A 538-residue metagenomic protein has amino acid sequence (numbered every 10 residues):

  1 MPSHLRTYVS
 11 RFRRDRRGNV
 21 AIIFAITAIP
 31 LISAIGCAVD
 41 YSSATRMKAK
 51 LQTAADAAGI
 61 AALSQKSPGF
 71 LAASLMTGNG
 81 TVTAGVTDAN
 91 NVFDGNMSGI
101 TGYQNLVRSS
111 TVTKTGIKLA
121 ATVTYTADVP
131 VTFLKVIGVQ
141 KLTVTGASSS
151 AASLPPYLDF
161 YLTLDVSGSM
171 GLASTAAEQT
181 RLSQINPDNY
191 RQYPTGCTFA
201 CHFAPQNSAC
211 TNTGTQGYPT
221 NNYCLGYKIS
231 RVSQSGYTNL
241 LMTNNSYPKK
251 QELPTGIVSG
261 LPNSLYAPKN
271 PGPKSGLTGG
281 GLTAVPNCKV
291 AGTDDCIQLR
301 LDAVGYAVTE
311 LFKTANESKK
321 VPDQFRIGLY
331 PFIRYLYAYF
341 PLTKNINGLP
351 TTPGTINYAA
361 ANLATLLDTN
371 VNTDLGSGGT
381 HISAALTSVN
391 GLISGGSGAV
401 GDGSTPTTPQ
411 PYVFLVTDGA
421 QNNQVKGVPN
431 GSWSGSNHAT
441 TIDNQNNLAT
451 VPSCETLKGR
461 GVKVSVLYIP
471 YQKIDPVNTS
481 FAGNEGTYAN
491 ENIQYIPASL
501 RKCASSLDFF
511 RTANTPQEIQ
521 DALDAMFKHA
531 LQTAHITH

Functional and structural regions predicted by a protein language model:
P2-R6, S10-R11, C37-H538: P/S/T/G-enriched low-complexity
R6-I26: Glycine-centered recognition micro-motifs in short, flexible terminal segments and loops
R14, I32, L415: Short glycine- and Lys/Arg-enriched binding-loop motifs that mark or flank ligand-binding interfaces
N19-I22, A28, D56, V308: Alpha-helical structural signal
A25-V39: Alpha-helical hydrophobic helix detector
